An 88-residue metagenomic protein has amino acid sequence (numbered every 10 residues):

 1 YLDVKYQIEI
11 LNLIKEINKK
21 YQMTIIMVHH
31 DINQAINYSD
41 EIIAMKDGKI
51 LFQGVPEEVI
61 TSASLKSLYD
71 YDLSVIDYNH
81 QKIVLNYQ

Functional and structural regions predicted by a protein language model:
V4-Y6: Helix N-cap at the start of a conserved alpha-helix in ABC-type nucleotide-binding domains
I8-K20: Helical segment within the ABC ATPase nucleotide-binding domain
H29-H30: H-loop/switch region of ABC-family ATPase nucleotide-binding domains
A35-N37: A short, surface-exposed alpha-helical micro-motif characterized by mixed small hydrophobic and charged/polar residues
I43: Conserved catalytic/dimer-interface elements of ABC ATPase nucleotide-binding domains
Q53-G54: ABC ATPase "signature
L68-Q88: ABC ATPase nucleotide-binding domains
